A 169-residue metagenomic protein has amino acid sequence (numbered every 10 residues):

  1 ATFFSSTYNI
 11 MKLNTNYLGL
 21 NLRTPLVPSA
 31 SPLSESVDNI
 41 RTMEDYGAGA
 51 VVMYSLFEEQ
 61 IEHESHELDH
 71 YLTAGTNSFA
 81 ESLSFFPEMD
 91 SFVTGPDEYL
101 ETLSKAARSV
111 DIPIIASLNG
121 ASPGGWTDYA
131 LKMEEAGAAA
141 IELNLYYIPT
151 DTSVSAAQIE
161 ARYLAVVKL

Functional and structural regions predicted by a protein language model:
A1-I10: Short, Lys/Arg-enriched N-terminal segments with co-localized hydrophobic residues within the first ~10-30 amino acids
I10-V27, Y99-A107: N-terminal amphipathic alpha-helix/helix-capping segment at the start of soluble metabolic enzymes
L13-L18, F57, E64, S82: Glycine-rich, flexible loop/turn motifs
R23, S34-N39: Short N-terminal binding/cap micro-motifs at the start of the first secondary-structure element
R23-T24, F86, P113, T150: General secondary-structure edge motif
V27-S31, S91-V93, A156: Short, flexible loop segments at the rims of nucleotide/cofactor-binding pockets, characterized by
V37-L56, E62-S78, T94-I115, N119-L169: Alpha/beta enzyme core
E81-D90: Short glycine/proline- and acidic residue-enriched helix-loop micro-motifs that form flexible lids or anion-recognition
